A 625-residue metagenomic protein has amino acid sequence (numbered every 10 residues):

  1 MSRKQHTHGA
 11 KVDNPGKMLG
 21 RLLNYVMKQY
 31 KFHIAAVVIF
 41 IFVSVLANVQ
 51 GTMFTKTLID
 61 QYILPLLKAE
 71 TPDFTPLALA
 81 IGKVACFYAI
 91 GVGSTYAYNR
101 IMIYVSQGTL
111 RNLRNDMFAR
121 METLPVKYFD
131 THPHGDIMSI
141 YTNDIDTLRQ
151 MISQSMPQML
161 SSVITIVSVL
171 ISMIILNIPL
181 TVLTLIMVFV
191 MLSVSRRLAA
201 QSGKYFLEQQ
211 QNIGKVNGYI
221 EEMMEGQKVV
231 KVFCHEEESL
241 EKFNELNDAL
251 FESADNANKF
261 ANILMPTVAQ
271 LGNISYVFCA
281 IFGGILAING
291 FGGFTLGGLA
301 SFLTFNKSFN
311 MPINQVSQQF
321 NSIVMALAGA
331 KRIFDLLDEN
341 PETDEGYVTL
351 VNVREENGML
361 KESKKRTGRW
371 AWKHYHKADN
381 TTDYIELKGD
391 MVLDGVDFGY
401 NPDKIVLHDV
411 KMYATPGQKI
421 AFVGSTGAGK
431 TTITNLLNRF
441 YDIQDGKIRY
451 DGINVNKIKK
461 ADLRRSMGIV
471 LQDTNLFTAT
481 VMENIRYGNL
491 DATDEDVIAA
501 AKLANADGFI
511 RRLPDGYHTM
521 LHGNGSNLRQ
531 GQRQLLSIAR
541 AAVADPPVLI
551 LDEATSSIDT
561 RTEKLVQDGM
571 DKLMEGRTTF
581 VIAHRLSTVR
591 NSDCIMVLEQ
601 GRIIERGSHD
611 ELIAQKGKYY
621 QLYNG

Functional and structural regions predicted by a protein language model:
M1-N48, I63-V84, Y98-M102, S106 (+7 more regions): Membrane-integrated ABC transporters
H8-G16, F40, A47-D60, C86-H134 (+11 more regions): Juxtamembrane helix-loop junctions of ABC transporter transmembrane domains
G20, I39, S94, Y98 (+6 more regions): Hydrophobic alpha-helical transmembrane segments of ABC transporter permease domains
K28-K31, V126-K127, I145-I152, M156 (+6 more regions): An intracellular "coupling" helix at the cytosolic face of ABC transporter transmembrane type-1 domains
Q29, H33-L46, V84-F87, Q154-E208 (+1 more regions): Transmembrane helices of ABC transporter permease
P65, S172-I186, N256, F260-K331 (+2 more regions): Helix-loop-helix
E70-T71, V353-G625: ABC-type nucleotide-binding domain
M117, M121, V230, I333 (+1 more regions): Helix-loop junctions and hydrophobic alpha-helical segments within the transmembrane domains of large membrane
